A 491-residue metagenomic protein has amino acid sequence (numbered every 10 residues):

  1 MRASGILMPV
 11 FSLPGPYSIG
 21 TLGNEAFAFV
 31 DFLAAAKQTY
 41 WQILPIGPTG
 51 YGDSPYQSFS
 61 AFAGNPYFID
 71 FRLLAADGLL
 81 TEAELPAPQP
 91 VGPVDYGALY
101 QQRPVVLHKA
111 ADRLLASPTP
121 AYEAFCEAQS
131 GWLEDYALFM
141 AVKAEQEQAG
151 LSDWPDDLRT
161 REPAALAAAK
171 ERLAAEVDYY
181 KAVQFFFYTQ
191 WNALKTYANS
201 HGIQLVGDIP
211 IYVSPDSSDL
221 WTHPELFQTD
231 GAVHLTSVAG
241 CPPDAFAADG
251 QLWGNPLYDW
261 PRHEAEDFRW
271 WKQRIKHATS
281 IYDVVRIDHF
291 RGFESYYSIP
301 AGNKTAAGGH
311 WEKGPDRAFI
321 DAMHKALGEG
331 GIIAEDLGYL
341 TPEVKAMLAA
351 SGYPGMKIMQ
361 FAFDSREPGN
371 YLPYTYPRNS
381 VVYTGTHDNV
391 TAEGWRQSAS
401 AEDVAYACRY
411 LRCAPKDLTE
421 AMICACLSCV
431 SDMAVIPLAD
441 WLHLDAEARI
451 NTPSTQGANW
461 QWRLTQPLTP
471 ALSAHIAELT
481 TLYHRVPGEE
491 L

Functional and structural regions predicted by a protein language model:
M1-F11, F27: N-terminal regions that are enriched for targeting/export leaders and immediately downstream pro/stem segments
P9, D53-Q184, Y188, V213-V435 (+2 more regions): Alpha-amylase-like alpha-glycosidases and glucanotransferases acting on alpha-linked glucans and related
N24-D31, T189-Y197, W271-Q273, L418-M422: Short alpha-helical segments and helix-capping/turn motifs at coil-helix boundaries
N24-T49, S280-Y282: Catalytic domains of carbohydrate-active enzymes, especially glycoside hydrolases
A34, W191-N199, H324, L348-A349: Surface-exposed amphipathic alpha-helices with a cationic face
L44, Q204-V206, P210, V284 (+1 more regions): Outer-envelope exported proteins of Gram-negative bacteria
Y180-V213: Conserved, well-ordered alpha-helix/loop/beta-strand core segments that scaffold catalytic motifs
W462, Q466-L491: Terminal-tail/helix-coil boundary detector
